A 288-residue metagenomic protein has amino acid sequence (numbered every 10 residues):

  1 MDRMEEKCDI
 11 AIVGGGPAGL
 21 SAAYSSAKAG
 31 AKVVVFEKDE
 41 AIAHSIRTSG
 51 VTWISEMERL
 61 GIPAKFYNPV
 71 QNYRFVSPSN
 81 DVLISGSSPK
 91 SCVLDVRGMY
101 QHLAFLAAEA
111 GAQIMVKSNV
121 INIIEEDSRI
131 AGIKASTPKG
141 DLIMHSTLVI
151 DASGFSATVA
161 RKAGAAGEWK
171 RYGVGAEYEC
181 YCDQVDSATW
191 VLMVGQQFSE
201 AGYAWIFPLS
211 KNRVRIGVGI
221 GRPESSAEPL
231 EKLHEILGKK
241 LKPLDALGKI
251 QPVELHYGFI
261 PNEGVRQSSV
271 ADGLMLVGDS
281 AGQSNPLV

Functional and structural regions predicted by a protein language model:
R3-A18: Beta1/beta-strand and adjacent pyrophosphate-binding region of the FAD-binding site in flavoprotein oxidoreductases
A11, Y24-I46: Glycine-rich FAD pyrophosphate-binding loop
G14, A152-S153, V277: Short, well-ordered coil/turn residues at beta-beta hairpins and beta-strand->alpha-helix junctions within
D39-R74: N-terminal FAD cofactor-binding segment of flavoenzymes
G50-V51, S156, R161-L192, L247-G248 (+1 more regions): Central beta-strand plus flanking loop segment that forms part of the substrate or channel wall within the catalytic
P69, F75-K162, W169-G173: Conserved N-terminal helical subregion
M193-S225, V265-S269, G273-V277: Active-site substrate-recognition segment that forms the wall of the catalytic cavity or substrate channel
E224-V288: FAD/FMN-dependent oxidoreductases across multiple families
